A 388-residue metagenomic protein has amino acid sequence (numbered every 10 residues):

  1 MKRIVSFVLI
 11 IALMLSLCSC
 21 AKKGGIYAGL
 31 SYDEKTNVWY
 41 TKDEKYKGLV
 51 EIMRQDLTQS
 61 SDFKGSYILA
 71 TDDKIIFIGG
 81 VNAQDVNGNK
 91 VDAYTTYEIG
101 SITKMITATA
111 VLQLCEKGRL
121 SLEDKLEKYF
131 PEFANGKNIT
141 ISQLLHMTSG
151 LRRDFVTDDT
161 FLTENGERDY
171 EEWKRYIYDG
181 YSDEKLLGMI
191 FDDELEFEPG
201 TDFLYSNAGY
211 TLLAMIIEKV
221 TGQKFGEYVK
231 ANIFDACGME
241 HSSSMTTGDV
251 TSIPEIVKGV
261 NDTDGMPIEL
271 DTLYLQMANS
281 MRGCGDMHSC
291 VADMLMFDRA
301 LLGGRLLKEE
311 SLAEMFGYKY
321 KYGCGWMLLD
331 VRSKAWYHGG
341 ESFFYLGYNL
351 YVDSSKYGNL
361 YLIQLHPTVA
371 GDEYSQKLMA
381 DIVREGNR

Functional and structural regions predicted by a protein language model:
K2-I10: Sec-dependent signal peptide recognition, specifically the positively charged N-region followed immediately by
L9, L13-L17: Hydrophobic core
S16-C20, L114: Hydrophobic membrane-targeting alpha-helices
C20-G80, D235, I268-R388: Catalytic loop of the DD-peptidase/beta-lactamase superfamily, centered on the K-T-G motif and neighboring
M53-R54, E123, A214, K230: Generic structural marker for isolated residues within well-ordered, non-membrane alpha-helices of soluble domains
S60-Y67, N87-Q143, F197-A208, R282-G285 (+2 more regions): Short active-site loop at a secondary-structure junction that contains or immediately precedes the catalytic residue(s)
I78, V86, R153-F155: Short, solvent-exposed loop/turn elements at domain surfaces
I139-E341: Short, surface-exposed loop or secondary-structure junction motifs that flank catalytic or metal-binding residues
